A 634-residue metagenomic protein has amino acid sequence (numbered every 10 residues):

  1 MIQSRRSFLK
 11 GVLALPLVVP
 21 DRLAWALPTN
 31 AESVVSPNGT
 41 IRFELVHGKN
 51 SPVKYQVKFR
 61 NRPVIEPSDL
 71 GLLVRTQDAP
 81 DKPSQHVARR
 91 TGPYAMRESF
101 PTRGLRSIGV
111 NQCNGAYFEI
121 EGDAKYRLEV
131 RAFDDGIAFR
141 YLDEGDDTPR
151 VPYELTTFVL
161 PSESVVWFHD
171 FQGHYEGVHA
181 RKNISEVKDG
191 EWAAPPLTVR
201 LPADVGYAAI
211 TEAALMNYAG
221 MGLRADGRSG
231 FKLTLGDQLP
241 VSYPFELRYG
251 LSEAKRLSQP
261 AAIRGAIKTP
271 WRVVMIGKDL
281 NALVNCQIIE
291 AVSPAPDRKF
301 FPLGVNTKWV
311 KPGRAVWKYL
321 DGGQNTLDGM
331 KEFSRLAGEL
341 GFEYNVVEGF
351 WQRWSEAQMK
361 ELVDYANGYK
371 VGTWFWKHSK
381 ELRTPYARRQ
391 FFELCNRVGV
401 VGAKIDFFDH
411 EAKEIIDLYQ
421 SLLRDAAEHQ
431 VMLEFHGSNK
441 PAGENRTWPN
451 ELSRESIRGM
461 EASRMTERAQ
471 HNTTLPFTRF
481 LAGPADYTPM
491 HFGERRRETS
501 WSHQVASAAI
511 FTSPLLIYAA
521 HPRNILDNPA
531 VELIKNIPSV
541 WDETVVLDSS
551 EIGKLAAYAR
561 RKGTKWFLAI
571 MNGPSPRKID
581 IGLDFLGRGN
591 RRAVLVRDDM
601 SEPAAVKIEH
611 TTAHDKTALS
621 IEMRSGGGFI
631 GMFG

Functional and structural regions predicted by a protein language model:
M1-P16: N-terminal secretory signal peptides and thylakoid transit peptides that target proteins across membranes
P20-P37: C-terminal segment of N-terminal export signals and the immediately downstream linker at the start of the mature
S33-S293: N-terminal accessory beta-strand-rich subdomains and adjacent acidic, glycine-rich linkers that precede catalytic cores
L105-S107, H169-E176, L595-K616: Solvent-exposed beta-strand/loop surfaces of large extracellular or lumenal domains
I267-L280, Q287-M330, L340: An acidic-aromatic substrate-binding cleft motif
F350-S500: Aromatic- and carboxylate-enriched substrate-binding clefts and catalytic-loop regions of carbohydrate-active enzymes
E551-G589, F629-I630: Carbohydrate-binding surface patches
T612-G634: C-terminal beta-strand-rich structural cap/linker in extracellular carbohydrate-active enzymes
